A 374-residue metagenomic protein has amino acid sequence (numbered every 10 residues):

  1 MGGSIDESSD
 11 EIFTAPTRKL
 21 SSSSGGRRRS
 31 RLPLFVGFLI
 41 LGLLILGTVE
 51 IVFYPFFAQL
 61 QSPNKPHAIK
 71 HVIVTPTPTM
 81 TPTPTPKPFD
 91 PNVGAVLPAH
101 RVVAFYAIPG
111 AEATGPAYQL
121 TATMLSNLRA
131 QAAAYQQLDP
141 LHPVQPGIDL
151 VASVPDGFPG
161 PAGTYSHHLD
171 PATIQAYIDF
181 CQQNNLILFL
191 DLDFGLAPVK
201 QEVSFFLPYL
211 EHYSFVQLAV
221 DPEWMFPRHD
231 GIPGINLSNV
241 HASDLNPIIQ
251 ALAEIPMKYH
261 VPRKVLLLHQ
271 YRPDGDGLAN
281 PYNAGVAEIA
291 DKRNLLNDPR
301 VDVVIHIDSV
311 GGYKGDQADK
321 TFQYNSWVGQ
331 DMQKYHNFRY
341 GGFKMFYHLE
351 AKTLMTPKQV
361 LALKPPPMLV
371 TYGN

Functional and structural regions predicted by a protein language model:
M1-S30: N-terminal targeting leaders characterized by basic, low-complexity, disordered sequences that direct proteins
G26-G42: N-terminal Sec-pathway targeting helices
G47-K65: Hydrophobic single-pass membrane-insertion segments
P63-P88: Ser/Thr-rich, Proline-interspersed low-complexity disordered segments
P88-A152, F180: Catalytic domains of carbohydrate-active enzymes, especially glycoside hydrolases
R101-A107, P146-L150, L188-L192, L210 (+5 more regions): Hydrophobic faces of well-ordered beta-strands that scaffold small-molecule active sites in alpha/beta enzyme cores
A134, L138, P143-W224: Substrate-binding cleft of extracellular glycoside hydrolase catalytic domains
I235-Y372: Surface-exposed substrate-engagement region within the catalytic domains of secreted or surface-exposed extracellular
